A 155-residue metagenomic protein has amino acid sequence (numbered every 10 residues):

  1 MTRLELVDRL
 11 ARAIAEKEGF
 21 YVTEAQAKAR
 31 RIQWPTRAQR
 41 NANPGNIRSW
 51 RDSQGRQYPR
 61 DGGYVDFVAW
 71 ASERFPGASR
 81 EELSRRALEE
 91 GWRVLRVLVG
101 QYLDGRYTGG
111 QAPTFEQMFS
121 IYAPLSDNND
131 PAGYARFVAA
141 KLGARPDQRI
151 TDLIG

Functional and structural regions predicted by a protein language model:
M1-G155: Cell-wall polysaccharide-cleaving catalytic domain and substrate-binding groove, primarily in peptidoglycan/chitin
